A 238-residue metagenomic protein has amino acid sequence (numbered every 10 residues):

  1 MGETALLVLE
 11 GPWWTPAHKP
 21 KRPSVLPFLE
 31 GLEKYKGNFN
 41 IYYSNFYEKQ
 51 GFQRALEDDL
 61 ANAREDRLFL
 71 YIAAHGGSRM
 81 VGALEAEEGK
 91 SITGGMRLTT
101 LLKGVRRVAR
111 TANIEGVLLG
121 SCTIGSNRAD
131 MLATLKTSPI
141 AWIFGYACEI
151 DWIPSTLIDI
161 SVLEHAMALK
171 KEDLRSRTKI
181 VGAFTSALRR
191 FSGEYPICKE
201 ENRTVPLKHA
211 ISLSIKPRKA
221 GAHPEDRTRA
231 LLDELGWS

Functional and structural regions predicted by a protein language model:
M1-F69, H75-G76, A83-G95, A112-I114 (+1 more regions): A domain-level signal for caspase-like cysteine endopeptidase catalytic cores and their zymogen-processing architecture
F28-K36, L56-A63, L101-A109, L135 (+2 more regions): Hydrophobic, Leu/Ile/Phe/Ala-enriched alpha-helical segments that form helix-helix packing faces
Y47-Q53, I150-I153, V205-P206: A short acidic, often aromatic-flanked loop/helix-cap motif at beta-alpha or helix-coil junctions that lines enzyme
H75-S78, I124-S126: A short acidic, glycine/proline-enriched capping/turn motif at secondary-structure boundaries, especially helix N-cap
M80-A83, R128: Active-site-adjacent loop/helix micro-motif of nuclease/hydrolase catalytic cores
E88-T156: Catalytic cores of nucleophile-dependent amide-cleaving enzymes
L98-L101, K170-S238: Caspase-like cysteine protease fold
T156-L169: Short, small-residue alpha-helix embedded
